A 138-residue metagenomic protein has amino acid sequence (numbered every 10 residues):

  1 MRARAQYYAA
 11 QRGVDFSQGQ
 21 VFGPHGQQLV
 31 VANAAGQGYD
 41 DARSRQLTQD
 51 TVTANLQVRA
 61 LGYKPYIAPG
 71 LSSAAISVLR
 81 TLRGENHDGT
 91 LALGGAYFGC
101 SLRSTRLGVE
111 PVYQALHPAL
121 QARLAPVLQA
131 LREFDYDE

Functional and structural regions predicted by a protein language model:
M1-A5: Rossmann-like NAD(P)(H) cofactor-binding subdomain of soluble oxidoreductases
Y8-E138: Long, compositionally biased stretches enriched for glycine and/or charged residues
